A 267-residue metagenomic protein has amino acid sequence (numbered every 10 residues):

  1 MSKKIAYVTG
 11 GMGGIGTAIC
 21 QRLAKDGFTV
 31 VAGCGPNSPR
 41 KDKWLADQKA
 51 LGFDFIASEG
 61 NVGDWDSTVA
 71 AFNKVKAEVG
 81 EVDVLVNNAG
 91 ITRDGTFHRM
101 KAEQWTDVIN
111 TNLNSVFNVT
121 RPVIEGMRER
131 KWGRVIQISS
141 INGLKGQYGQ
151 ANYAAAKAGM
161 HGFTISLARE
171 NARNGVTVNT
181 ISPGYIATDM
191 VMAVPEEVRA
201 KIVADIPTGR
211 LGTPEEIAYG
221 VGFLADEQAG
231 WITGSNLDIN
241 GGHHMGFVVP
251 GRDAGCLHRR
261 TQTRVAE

Functional and structural regions predicted by a protein language model:
M12-G13: Conserved glycine-rich cofactor-binding loop
T96-F97, Q104-I109, V191, I202: Substrate-binding pocket helix/loop in short-chain dehydrogenase/reductase
T120, A156: Active-site helix of classical SDR
E125, R169-R173, G230: Alpha-helical segment proximal to the catalytic Tyr-Lys
W132, R210-H244: C-terminal substrate-recognition "lid" of short-chain dehydrogenase/reductases
S140: Residue(s) in the substrate-gating loop at a strand-loop-helix junction that position the organic substrate next
K145, G222, T233-E267: Short C-terminal tail/terminal secondary-structure segment of NAD(P)H-dependent dehydrogenase/reductase domains
